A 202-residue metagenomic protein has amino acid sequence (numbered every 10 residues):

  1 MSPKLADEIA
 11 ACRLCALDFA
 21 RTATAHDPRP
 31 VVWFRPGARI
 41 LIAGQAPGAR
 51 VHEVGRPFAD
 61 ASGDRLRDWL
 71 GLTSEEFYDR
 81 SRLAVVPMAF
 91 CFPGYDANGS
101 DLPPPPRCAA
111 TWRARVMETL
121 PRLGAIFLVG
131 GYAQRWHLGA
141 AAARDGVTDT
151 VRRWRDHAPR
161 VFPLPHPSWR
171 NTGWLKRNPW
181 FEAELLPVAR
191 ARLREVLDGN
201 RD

Functional and structural regions predicted by a protein language model:
M1-L197: A polyanion-binding, active-site-adjacent surface
G199-D202: Intrinsically disordered, low-complexity and often Lys/Arg-enriched segments
